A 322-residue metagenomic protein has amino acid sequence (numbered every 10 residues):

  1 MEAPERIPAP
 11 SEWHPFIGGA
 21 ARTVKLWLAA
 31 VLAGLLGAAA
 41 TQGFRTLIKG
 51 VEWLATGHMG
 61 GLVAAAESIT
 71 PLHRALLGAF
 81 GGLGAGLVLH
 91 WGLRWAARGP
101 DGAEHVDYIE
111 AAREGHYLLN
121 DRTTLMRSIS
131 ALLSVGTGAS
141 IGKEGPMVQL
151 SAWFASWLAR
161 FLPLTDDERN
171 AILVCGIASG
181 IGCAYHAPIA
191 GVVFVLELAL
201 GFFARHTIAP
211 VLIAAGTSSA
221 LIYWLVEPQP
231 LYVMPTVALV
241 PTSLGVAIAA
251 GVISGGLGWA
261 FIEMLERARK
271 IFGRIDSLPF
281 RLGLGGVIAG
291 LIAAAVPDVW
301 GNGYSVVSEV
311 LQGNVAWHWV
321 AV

Functional and structural regions predicted by a protein language model:
M1-V322: Alpha-helical transmembrane segments and immediately membrane-proximal extracytoplasmic
